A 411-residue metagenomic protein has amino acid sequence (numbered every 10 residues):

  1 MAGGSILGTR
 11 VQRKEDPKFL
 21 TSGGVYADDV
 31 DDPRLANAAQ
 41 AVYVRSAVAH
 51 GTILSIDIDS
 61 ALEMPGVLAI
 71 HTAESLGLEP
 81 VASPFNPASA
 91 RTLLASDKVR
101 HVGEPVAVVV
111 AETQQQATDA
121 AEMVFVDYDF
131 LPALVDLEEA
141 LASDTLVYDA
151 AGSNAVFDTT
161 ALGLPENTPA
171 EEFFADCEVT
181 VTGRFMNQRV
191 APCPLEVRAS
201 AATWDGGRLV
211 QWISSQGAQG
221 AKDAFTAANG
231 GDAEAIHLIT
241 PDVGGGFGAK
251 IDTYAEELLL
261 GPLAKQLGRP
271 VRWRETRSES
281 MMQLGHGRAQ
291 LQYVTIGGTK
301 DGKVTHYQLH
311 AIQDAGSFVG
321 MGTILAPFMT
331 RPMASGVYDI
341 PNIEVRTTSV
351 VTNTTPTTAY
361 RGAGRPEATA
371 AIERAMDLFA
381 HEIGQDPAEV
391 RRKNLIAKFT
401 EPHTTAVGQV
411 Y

Functional and structural regions predicted by a protein language model:
M1-T159, G183, Q266: Flexible, low-hydrophobicity surface segments
T9, E15-K18, A155-S200, A289-A375: Glycine-rich loop/linker segments at domain edges
D29-V30, T52-L54, P80-V81, A117-A120 (+5 more regions): Short helix/loop capping segments that flank catalytic or ligand/cofactor-binding pockets
Y43-A73, V108-Y128, S200-L267, I324-M333 (+2 more regions): Alpha-helical support elements that line or immediately flank enzyme active sites and cofactor-binding pockets
A69-A73, H101, V181-F185, Q211-I213 (+4 more regions): General beta-strand structural signal in soluble alpha/beta enzymes
H71-E104, E139, T145-A150, G220 (+6 more regions): Short, surface-exposed loop/turn segments at secondary-structure boundaries that line and modulate
P105, A111-T113, K265-G316: Phosphate/diphosphate-binding loops
L146-N229, L395-Y411: Helix-loop-helix junctions that connect adjacent transmembrane helices in secondary transporters/permeases, recognized
